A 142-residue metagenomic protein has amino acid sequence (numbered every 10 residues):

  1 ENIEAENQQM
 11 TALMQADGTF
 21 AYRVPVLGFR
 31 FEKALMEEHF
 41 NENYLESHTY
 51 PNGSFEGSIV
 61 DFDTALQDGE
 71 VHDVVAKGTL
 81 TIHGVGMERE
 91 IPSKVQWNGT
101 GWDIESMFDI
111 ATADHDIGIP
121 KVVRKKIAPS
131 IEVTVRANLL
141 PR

Functional and structural regions predicted by a protein language model:
E1-R142: Low-complexity, acidic/polar, glycine-enriched regions of mature
